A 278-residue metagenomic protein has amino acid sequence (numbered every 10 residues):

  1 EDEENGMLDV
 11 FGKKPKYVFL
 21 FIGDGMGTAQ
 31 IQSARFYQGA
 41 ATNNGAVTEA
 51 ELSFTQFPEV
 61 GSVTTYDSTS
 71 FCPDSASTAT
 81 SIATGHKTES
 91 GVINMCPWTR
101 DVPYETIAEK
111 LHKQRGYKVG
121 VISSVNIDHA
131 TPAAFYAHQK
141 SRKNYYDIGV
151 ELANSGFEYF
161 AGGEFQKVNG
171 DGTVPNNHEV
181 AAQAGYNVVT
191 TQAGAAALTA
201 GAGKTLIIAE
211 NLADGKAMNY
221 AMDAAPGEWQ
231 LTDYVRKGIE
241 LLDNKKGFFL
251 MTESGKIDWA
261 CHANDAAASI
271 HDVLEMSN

Functional and structural regions predicted by a protein language model:
E1-D171, P175-K204: N-terminal catalytic scaffold of extracellular/periplasmic and nuclease hydrolases that process anionic headgroups
K16-M26, L111, I208, F248-G255 (+1 more regions): Beta-strand elements within well-structured catalytic alpha/beta cores of enzymes that handle phosphate/sulfate esters
S70-P73, M95-V102, Q139-K140, M222-W229 (+1 more regions): Alpha-helix capping and helix-loop boundary segments enriched in small/acidic/polar residues
D101-A108, T232-R236, V273-N278: Short, hydrophobic/amphipathic alpha-helical packing segments that form internal helix faces or helix-helix interfaces
A130-Y136, L212-A225, G238, D243-G247 (+1 more regions): Active-site His/acidic residue clusters
E164-F165, E210-L212: Short, structured patches in soluble enzyme cores that scaffold and shape functional sites
T191, A195-A209, Y234-G255: Active-site regions of oxyanion-processing enzymes, predominantly non-cytosolic
